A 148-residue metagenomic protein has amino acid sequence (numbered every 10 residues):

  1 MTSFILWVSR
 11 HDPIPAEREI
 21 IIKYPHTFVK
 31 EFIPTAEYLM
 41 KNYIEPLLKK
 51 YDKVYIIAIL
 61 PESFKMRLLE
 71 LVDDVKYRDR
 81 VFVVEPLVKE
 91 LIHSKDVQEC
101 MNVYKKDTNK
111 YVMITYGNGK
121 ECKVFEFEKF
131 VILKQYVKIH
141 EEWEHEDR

Functional and structural regions predicted by a protein language model:
M1-Y55, S63-R148: Long, low-complexity, Lys/Arg-enriched
